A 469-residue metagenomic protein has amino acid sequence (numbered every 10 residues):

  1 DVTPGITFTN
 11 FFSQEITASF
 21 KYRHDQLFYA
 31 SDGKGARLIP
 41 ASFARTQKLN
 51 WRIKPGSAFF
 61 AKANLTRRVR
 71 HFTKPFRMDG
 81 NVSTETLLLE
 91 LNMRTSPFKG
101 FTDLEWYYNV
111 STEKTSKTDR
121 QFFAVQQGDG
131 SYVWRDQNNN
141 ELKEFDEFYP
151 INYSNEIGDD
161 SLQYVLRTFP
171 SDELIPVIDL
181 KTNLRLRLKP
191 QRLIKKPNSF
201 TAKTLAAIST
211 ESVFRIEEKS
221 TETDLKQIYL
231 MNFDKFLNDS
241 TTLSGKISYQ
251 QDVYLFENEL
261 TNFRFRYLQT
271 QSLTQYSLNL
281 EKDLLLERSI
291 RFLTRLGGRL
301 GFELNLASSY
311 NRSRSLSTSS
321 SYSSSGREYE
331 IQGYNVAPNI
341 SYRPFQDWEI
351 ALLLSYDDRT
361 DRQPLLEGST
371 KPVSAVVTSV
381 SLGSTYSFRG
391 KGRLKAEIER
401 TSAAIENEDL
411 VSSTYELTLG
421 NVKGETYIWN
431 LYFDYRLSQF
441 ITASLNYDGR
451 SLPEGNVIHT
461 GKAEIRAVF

Functional and structural regions predicted by a protein language model:
D1-F469: Exposed, low-structure sequence patches enriched in small/polar residues
